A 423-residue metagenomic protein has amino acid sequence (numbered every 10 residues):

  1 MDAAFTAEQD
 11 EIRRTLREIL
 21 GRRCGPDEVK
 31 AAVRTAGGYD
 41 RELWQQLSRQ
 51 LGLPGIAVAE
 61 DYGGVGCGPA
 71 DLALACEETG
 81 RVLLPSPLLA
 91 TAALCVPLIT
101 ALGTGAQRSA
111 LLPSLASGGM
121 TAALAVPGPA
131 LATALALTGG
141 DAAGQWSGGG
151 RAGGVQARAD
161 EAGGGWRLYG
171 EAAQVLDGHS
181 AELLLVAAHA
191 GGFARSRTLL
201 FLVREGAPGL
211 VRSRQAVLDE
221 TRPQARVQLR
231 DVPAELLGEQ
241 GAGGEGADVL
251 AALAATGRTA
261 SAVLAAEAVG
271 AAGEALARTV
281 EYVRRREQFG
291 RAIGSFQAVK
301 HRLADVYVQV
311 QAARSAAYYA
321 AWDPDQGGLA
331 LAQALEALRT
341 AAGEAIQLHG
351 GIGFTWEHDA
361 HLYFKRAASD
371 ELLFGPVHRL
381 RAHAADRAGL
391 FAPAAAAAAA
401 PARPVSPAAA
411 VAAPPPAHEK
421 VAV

Functional and structural regions predicted by a protein language model:
M1-G80, G118, A255-V423: Alpha-helical interface subdomain recognition
S48-T121, D177-A181: Internal helix-loop-helix
A101-G103, P127, V186-H189, F201-E205 (+2 more regions): Short beta-strand-to-turn element immediately C-terminal to the catalytic PLP-Schiff-base lysine in fold type I
G118-A134: A short, Trp-centered hydrophobic/proline-enriched beta-strand micro-motif
M120, R151-G153, H179-E182, S196-R197 (+3 more regions): A generic structural signal for well-ordered coil/turn residues at beta-strand boundaries that shape enzyme active-site
A125, G165, E171-L210: A short core secondary-structure module
L137-Q145, Q174-D177, R204-G238, G243-G244: Flexible, small-/acidic-enriched active-site or ligand-binding loops
G149-Y169: Cytochrome P450 C-terminal beta-domain/meander region
